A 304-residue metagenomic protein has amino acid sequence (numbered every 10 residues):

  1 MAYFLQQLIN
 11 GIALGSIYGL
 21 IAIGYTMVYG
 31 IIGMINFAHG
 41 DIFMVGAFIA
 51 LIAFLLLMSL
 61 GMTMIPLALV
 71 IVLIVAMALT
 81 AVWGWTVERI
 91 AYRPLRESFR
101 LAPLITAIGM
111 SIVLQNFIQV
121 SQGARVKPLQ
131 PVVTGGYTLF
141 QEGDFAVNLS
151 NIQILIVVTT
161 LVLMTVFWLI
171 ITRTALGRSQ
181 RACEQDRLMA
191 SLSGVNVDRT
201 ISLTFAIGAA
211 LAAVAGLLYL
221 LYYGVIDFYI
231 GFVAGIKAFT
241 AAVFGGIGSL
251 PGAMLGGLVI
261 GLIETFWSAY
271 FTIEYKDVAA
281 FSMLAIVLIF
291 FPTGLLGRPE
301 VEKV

Functional and structural regions predicted by a protein language model:
M1-A22, I49, L60-V72, S98-A102 (+4 more regions): Membrane-interfacial amphipathic/re-entrant helices at transmembrane-helix boundaries
L14, F145-D227, G245, L250-L255: Helix-loop-helix "hairpin" substructures at the membrane interface of multi-pass membrane proteins
Y18, L69-M77, F205-A212, L218-S282: Transmembrane alpha-helical segments in multi-pass inner-membrane proteins
Y25-F48, E97-A102, L176-S179, V197 (+5 more regions): Short, non-helical or kinked segments that cap or interrupt transmembrane helices
I31-M34, A38-T86, I90, A146 (+1 more regions): Membrane-embedded helix boundary and interhelical linker motif in transport proteins
D41-V45, P94-Q119, G231-V243, V259 (+1 more regions): Pore- or pathway-lining transmembrane helices of multi-pass membrane proteins that form conduits for solutes/ions
L60-M110, F117, L255-I260, F291: Alpha-helical transmembrane segments within multi-pass membrane transporters and channels
P94-L95, P103-R173, T200-L203, F266-F271 (+3 more regions): Transmembrane helix-bundle core of multi-pass membrane transporters and related energy-transducing complexes
